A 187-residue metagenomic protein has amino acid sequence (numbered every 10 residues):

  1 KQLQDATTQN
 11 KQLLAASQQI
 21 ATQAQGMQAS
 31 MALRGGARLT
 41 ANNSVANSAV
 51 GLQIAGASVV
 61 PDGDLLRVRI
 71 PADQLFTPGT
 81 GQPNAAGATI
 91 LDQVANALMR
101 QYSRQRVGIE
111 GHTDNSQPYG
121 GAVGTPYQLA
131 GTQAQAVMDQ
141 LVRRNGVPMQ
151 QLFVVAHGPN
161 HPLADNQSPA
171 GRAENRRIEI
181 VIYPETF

Functional and structural regions predicted by a protein language model:
K1-G63, R69, A86: Extracellular/lumenal/periplasmic "stalk" regions immediately C-terminal to a signal peptide or transmembrane helix
K11, Q28, R34, R38 (+6 more regions): Arginine residue identity/basic-tract feature
A24-T40, L65, L75-G79, G121-G124 (+1 more regions): A generic short-segment signal for beta-strand/edge and adjacent turn/coil regions
A41-P61, V68, G79-G111, M138-V142 (+2 more regions): Periplasmic peptidoglycan-binding/anchoring modules of Gram-negative envelope and division proteins
D64-L66, P71-L75, H112-S116: Short connector loops/turns at beta-strand edges and beta->alpha or beta->beta junctions
Q74, Q105, H161: Glycine-centered loop/turn positions within well-structured domains that cap or flank conserved ligand/cofactor-binding
T77-A85, T113-F187: Periplasmic OmpA-like peptidoglycan-binding domain that tethers envelope proteins to the cell wall
